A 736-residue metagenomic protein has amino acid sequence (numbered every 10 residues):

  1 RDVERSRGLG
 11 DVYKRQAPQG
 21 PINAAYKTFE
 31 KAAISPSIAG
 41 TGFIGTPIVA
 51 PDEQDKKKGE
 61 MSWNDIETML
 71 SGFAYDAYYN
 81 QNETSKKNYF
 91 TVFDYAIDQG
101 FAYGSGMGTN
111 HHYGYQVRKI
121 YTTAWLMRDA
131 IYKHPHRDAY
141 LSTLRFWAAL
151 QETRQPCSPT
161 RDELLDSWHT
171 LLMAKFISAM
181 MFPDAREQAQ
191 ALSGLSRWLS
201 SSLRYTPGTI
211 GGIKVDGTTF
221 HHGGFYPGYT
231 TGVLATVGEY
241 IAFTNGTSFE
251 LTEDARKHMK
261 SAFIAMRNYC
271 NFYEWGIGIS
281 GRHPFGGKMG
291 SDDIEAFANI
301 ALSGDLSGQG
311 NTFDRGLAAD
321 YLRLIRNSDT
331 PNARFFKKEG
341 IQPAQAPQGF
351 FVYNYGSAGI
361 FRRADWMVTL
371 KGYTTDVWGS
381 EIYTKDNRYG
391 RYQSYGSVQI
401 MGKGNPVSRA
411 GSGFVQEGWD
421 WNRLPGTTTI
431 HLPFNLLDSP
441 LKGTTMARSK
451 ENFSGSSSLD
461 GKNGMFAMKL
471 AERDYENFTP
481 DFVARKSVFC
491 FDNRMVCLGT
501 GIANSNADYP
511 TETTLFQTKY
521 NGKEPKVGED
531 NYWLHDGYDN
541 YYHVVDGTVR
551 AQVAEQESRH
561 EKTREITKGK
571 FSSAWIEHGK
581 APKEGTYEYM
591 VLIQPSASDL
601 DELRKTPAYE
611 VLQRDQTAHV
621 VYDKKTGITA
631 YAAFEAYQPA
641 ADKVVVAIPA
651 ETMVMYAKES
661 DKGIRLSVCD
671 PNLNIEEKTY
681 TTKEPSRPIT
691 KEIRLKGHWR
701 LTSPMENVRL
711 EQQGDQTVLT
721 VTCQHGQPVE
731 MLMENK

Functional and structural regions predicted by a protein language model:
D2-Y13: Single conserved hydrophobic/aromatic residue that forms the stacking wall/gate of nucleotide- or nucleobase-binding
K14-S291: Aromatic-lined, polymer-binding surfaces characteristic of secreted/periplasmic polysaccharide-degrading enzymes
Y240-R665, C669-H698, T702, H725-V729: Extended polysaccharide-engagement surfaces of secreted carbohydrate-active enzymes
K526-G528, V708-E711: Low-complexity "stalk/linker" and mucin-like segments enriched in Ser/Thr/Pro/Ala/Gly
P582-E584, E711-N735: Solvent-exposed, conformationally flexible loop/turn segments
W699, M705-L710: Small-residue (G/S/T/A) turn/hinge positions that recur once per unit in extracellular repeat modules
